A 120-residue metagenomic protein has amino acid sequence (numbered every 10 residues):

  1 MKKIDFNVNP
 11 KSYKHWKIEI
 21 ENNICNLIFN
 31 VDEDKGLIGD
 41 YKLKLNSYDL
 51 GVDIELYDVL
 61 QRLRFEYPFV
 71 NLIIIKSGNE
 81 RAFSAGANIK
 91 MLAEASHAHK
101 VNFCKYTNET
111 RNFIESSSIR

Functional and structural regions predicted by a protein language model:
M1-L37: Short beta-strand/loop segment at the start of cytosolic alpha/beta domains
M1-N7, K44-L56: Charged, low-complexity, helix/coiled-coil-prone segments
N22-F29, D49-A98, N108-R120: A structural preference for short, pocket-lining loop segments at secondary-structure junctions
E33-Y48: A solvent-exposed, charged loop/short amphipathic helix patch at secondary-structure junctions
K105: Solvent-exposed, positively charged interaction surfaces of folded domains, especially nucleic-acid-binding interfaces
